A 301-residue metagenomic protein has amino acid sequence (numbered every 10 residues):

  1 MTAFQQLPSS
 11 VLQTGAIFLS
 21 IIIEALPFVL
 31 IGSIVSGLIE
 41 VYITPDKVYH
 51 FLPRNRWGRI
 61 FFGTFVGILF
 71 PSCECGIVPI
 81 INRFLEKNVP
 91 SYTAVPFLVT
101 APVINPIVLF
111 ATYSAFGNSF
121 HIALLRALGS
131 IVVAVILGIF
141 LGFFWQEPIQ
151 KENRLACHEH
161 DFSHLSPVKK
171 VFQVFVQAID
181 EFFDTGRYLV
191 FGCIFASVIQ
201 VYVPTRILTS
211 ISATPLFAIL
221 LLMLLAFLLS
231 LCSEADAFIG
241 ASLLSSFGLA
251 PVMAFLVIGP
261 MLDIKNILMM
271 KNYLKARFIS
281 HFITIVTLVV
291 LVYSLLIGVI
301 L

Functional and structural regions predicted by a protein language model:
T2-I34, D46, H50, L124-M223 (+1 more regions): Selected transmembrane alpha-helices and immediately adjacent juxtamembrane segments of polytopic inner-membrane
E24, F28-I31, E40, T44 (+4 more regions): Short helix-loop boundary/capping segments at the starts of domains
E24-A25, G63-L69, L228: Interfacial helix-start motif at the membrane-water boundary
I31, F62, V66, C75 (+3 more regions): Short glycine-rich loop/turn motifs that provide flexible caps or phosphate-binding loops at active sites
S36-V66, L208-A213, I239-G240: Membrane-embedded helical hairpins/re-entrant loop segments and their flanking transmembrane helices within multi-pass
L38-I43, Y202, I264-K265: Structural signal for the C-terminal ends of transmembrane alpha-helices and the immediately following loop
F70-L128, V203-L274, F278: Membrane-interfacial helix-loop connectors
